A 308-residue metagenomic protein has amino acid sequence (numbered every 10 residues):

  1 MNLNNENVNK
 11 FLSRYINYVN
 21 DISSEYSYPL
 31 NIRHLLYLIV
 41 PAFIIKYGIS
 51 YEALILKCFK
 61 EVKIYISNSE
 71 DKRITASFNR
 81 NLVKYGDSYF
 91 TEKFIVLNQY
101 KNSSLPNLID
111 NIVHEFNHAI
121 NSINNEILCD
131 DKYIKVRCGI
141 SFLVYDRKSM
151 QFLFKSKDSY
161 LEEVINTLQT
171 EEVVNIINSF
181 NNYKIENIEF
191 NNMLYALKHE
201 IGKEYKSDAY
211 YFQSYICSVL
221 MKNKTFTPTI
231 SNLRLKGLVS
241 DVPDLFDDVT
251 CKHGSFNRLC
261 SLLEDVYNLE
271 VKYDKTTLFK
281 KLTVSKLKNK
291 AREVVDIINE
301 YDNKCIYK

Functional and structural regions predicted by a protein language model:
L3-N4, V8, S13, N20 (+1 more regions): Pan-zinc metallopeptidase signature
Y15-L105, E126-V136: Auxiliary, metal-adjacent structural segments of Zn-dependent hydrolase domains
I32-I45, I109, F116, V173 (+2 more regions): Extended low-polarity, hydrophobic cluster-rich segments
E52-I55, I127-R147, S179-M193: Short, glycine/acidic-rich hinge or "gate" loops at secondary-structure transitions that mediate conformational
S104-N121: Short alpha-helix carrying the canonical HExxH Zn2+-binding catalytic motif
P106, N121-V164: Post-HEXXH active-site segment of zinc metalloproteases
N117-N125, T170-S179, M221: Hydrophobic/aromatic-lined pockets within catalytic cores
F152-Y210: Acidic/His/Gly-enriched intrinsically disordered linker/tail segments that often contain short helix/coil "MoRF-like"
